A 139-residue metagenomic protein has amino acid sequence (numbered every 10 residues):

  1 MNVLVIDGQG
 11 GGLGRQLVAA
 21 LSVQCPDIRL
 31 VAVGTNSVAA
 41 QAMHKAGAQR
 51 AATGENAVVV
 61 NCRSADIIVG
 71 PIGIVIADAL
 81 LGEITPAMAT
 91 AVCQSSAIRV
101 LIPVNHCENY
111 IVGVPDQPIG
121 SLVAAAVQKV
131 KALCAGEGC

Functional and structural regions predicted by a protein language model:
M1-L4, A20, Q24, S64 (+1 more regions): SAM-dependent methyltransferases
M1-S37: Glycine-rich phosphate/diphosphate-binding loop of Rossmann-like nucleotide-binding domains
I6-Q9, V33-N36, G54-N56, P71-G73 (+1 more regions): Fold-independent oxyanion-binding glycine-rich loops and adjacent beta-strand/coil segments at enzyme active sites
R15, A19, V23, K45 (+2 more regions): Short, well-ordered alpha-helices that flank and scaffold nucleotide-derived cofactor binding pockets
D27-I28, Q94-R99: A short helix->loop->beta-strand "cap" motif at the edges of active sites that frequently abuts
V31-T53, N109-V112: N-terminal beta-loop-helix "entrance" segment that forms/cooperates in small-molecule cofactor or anionic ligand
R50-M88: Glycine-rich phosphate-binding loop
L101-C139: Short, glycine-/small-residue-rich phosphate/pyrophosphate-handling segment
